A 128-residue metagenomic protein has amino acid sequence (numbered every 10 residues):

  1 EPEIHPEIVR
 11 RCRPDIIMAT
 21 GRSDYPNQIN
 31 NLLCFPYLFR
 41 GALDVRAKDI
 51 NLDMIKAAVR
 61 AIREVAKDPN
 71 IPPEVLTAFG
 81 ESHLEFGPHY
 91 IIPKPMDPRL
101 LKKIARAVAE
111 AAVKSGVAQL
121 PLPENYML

Functional and structural regions predicted by a protein language model:
E1-A105, A109-P121: Adenosine-phosphate binding glycine-rich loop
L122-L128: Long, charged amphipathic helices and adjacent flexible linkers at domain junctions
